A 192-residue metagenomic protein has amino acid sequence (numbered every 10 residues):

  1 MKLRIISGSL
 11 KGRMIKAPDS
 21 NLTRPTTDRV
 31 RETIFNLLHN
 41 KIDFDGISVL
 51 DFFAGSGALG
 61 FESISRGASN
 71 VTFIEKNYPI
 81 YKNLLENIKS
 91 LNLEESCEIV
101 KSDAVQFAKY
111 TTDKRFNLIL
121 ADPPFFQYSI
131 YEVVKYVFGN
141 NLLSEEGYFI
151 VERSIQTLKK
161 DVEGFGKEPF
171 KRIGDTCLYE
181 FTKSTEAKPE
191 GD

Functional and structural regions predicted by a protein language model:
M1-D192: Class I S-adenosyl-L-methionine-dependent methyltransferase catalytic core
